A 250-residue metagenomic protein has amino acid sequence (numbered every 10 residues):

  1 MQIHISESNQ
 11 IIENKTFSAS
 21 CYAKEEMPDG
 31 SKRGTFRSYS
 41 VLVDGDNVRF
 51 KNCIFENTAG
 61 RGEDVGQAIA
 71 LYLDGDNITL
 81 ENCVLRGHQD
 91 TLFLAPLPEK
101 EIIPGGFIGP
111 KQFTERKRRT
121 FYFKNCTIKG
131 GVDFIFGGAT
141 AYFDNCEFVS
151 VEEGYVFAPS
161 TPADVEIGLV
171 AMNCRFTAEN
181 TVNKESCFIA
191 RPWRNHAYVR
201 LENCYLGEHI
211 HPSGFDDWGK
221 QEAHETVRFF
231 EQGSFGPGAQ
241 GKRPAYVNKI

Functional and structural regions predicted by a protein language model:
M1-I250: Sequence-level preference for short, compositionally simple segments enriched in small aliphatic or small polar residues
